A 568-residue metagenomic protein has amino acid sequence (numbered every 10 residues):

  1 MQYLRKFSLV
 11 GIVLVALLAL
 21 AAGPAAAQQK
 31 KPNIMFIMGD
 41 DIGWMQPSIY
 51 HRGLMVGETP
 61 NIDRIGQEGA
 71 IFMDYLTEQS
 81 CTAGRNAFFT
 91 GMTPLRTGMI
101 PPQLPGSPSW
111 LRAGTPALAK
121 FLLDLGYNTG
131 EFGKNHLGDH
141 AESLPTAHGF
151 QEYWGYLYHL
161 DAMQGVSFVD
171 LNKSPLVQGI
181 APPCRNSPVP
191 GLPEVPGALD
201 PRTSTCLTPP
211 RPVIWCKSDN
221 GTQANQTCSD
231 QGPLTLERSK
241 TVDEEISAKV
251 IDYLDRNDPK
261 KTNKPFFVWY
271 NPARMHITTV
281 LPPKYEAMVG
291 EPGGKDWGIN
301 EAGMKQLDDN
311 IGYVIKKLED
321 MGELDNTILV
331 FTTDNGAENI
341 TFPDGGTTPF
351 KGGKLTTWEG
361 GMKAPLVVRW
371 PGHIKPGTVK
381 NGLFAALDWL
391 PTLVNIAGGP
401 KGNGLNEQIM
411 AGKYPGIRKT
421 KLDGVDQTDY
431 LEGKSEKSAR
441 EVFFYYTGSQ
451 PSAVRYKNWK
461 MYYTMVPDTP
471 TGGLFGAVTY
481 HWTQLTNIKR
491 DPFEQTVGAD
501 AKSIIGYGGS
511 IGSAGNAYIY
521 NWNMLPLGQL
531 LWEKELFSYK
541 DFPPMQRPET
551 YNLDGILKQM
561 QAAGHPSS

Functional and structural regions predicted by a protein language model:
M1-I12: Bacterial N-terminal signal peptides that target proteins for export
Q2, P24-A26: Glycine-centered signal
V10-A21: Bacterial N-terminal signal peptides
A19, A26-T479, T483, E494 (+2 more regions): Formylglycine-dependent sulfatase
D491: Acidic carboxylate motifs that coordinate Ca2+ or other divalent cations, activating on Asp/Glu
